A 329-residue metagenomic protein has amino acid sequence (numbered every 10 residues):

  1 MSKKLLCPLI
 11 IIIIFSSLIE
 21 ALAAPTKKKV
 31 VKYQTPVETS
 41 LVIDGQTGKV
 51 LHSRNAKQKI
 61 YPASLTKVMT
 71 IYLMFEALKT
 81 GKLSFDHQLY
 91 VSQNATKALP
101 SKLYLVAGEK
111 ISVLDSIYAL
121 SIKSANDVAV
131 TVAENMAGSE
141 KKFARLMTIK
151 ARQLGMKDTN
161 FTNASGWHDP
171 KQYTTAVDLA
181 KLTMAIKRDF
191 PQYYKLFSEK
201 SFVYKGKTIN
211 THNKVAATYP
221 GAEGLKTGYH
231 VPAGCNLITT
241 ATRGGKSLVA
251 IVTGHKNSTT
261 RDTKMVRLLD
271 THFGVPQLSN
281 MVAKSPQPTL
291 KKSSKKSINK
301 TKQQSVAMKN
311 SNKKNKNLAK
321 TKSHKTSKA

Functional and structural regions predicted by a protein language model:
M1, S64, S258-R261: Short alpha-helical segments used as structural interaction elements across diverse proteins
M1-P8: Bacterial N-terminal signal peptides that target proteins for export
P8-S17: Bacterial N-terminal signal peptides
A21-V177, M184-K187: Active-site-adjacent loops and short helices of periplasmic peptidoglycan-processing enzymes
M156-N160, H168-A329: Domain-terminus/edge residues, biased toward the C-terminal soluble/receptor-binding domains of extracytoplasmic
